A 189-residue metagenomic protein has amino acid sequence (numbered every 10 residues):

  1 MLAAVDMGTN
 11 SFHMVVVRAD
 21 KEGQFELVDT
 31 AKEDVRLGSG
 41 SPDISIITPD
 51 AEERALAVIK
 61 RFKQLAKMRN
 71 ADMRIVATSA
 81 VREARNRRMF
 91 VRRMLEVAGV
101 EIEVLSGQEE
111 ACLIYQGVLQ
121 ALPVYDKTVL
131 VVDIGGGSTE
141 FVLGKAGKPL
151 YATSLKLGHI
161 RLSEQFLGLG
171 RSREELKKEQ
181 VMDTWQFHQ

Functional and structural regions predicted by a protein language model:
M1-T9, V15-V131, V142-Q189: Nucleotide/phosphate-binding catalytic cleft detector across ATP-hydrolyzing and phosphate-transferring enzymes
G135-S138: Active-site-adjacent helix-turn-beta-strand microarchitecture at beta-sheet edges that either contains or buttresses
